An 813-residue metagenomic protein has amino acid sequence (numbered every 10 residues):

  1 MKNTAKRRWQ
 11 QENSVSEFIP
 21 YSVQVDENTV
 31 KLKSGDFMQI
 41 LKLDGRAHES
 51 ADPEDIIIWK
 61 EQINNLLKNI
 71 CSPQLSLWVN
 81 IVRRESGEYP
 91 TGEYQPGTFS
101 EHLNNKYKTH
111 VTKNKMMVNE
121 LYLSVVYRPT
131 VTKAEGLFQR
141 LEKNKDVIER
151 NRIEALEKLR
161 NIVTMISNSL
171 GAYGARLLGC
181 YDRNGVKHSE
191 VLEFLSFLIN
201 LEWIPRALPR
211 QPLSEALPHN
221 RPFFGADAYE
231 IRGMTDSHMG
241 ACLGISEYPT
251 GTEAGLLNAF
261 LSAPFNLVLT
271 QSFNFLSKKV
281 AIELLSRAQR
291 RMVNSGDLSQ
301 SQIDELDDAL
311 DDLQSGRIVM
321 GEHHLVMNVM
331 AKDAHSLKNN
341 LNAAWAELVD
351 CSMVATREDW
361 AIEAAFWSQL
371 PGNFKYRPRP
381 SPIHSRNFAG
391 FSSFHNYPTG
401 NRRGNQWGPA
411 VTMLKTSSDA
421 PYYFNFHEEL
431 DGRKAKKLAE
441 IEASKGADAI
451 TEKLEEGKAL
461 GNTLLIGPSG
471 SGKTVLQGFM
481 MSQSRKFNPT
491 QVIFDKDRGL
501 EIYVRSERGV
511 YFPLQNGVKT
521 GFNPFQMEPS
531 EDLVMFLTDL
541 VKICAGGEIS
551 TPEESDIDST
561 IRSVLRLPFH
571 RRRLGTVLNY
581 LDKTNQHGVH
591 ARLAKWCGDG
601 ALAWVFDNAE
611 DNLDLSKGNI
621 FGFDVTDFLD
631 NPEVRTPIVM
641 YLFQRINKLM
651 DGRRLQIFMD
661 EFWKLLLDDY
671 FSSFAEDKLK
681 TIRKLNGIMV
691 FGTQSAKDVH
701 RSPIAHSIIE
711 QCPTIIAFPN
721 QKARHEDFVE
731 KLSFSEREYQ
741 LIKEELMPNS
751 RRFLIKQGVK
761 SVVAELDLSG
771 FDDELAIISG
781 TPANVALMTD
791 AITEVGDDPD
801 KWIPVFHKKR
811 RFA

Functional and structural regions predicted by a protein language model:
M1-T399: Extended, folded cores of ATP/NTP-driven motor/assembly subunits in large transport and secretion machines
F37, N119-L121, T490, N619 (+1 more regions): The start of beta-strands in P-loop NTPase/AAA+ ATPase cores
L41, F621-F623, I657: Hydrophobic positions in the central parallel beta-sheet of the AAA+
A47, W78-V82, S86-E93, T109-N114 (+2 more regions): Switch/coupling segment of Walker-type NTPase motor domains
L201, L208, D350-G461, G467 (+2 more regions): Phosphate-binding P-loop/Walker A region and its immediate neighborhood
M327, D419, F623: Conserved hydrophobic/aromatic pocket- or pore-lining residues that grip, position, or stack substrates in active sites
A420, E428-Q483, N488-L500, E507-K519 (+2 more regions): Conserved P-loop NTPase motor cores
E531-V534, S550, S559, S563-T626 (+2 more regions): Conserved P-loop NTPase motor module
